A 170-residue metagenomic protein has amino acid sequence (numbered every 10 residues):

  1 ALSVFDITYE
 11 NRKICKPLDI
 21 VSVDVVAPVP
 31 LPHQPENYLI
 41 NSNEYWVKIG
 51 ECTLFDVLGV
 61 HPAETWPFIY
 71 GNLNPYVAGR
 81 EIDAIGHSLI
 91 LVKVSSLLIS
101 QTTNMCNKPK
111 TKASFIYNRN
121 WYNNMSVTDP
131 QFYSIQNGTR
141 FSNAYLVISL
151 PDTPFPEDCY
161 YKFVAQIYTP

Functional and structural regions predicted by a protein language model:
A1-V23: N-terminal ordered "arm"
K16-D19, D24-L98, C106-P170: OB-fold/S1-family single-stranded nucleic acid-binding modules
T102: Histidine- and/or cysteine-centered catalytic micro-motif in compact active-site loops
